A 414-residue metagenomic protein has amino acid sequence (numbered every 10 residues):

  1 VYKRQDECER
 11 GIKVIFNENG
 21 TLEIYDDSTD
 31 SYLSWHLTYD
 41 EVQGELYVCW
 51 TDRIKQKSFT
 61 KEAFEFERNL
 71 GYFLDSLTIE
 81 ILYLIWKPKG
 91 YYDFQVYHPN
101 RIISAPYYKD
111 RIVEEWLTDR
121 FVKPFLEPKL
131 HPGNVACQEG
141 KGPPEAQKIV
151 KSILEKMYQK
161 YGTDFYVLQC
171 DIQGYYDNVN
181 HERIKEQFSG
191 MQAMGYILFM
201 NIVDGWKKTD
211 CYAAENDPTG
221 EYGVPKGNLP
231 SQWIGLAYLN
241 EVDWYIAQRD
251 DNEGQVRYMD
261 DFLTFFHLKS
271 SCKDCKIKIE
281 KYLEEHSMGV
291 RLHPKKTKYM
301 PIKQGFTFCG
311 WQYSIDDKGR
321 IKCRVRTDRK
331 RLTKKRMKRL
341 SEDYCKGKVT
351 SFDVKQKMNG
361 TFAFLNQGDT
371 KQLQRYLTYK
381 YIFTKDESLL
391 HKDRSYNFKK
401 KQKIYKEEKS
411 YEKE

Functional and structural regions predicted by a protein language model:
V1-Y2: Short, small-residue-biased leader/transition segments that mark boundaries at the very start of proteins
K13-F16, L22-I24: Short linear proline/tyrosine/threonine-rich motifs used for host-factor recruitment and membrane trafficking/assembly
L22, P106-Y107, E115, Y212-E221 (+4 more regions): Right-hand nucleic-acid polymerase module
Y25-S28, Y32-L33, T118-D177: Active-site-proximal segment of RNA-dependent polymerases
G44-E45, C49-S76: A structured, charge-rich N-terminal accessory region that forms the first stable segment of a protein and links
E80, I153-M259, L263-I279: Conserved polymerase palm-domain catalytic core
P99-H131, G220-Q248: Conserved pre-motif C helix in the palm subdomain of viral-like polymerases
Q192, E280-V290: A common structural junction motif
